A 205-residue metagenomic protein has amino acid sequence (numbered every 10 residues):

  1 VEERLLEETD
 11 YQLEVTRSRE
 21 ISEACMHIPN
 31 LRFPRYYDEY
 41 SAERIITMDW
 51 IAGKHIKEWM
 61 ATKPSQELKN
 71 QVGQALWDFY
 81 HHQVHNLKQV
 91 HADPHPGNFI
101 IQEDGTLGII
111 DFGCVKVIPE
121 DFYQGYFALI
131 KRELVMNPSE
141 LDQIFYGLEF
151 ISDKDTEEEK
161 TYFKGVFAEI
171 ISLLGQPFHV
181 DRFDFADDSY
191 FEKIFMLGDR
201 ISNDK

Functional and structural regions predicted by a protein language model:
V1-K57, Q71, A75, L87: Conserved ATP-binding subdomain of kinase catalytic cores across diverse folds
S22, L76, Y80-H81, I130: Hydrophobic core positions within the conserved protein kinase catalytic domain
M26, H85, K131-L134: Hydrophobic/aromatic-lined pockets within catalytic cores
A42, I51-G53, E58-A75, Q102-K205: Helix-rich C-lobe and terminal helical cap/extension of kinase-like folds
M60-A61, V84-K88: Short, flexible helix-adjacent loops and helix caps
D78-H85, Q102: Flexible, glycine/threonine-enriched loop-and-boundary segments that flank and lead into catalytic domains of large
K88, D93-H95: Conserved catalytic-loop position in the HRD/HxD motif
G97-I101: Hydrophobic residue at the +6 position relative to the catalytic HRD Asp in the kinase catalytic loop
